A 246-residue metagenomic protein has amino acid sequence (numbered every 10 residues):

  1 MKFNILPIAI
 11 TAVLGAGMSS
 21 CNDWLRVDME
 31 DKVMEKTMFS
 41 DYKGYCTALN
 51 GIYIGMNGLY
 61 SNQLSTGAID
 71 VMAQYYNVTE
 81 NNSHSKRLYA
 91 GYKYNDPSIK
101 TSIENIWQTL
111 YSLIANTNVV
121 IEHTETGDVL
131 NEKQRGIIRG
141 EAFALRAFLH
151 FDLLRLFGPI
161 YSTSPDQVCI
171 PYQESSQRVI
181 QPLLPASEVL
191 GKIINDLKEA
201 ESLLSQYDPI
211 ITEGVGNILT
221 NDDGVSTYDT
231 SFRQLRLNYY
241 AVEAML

Functional and structural regions predicted by a protein language model:
M1-I8: Bacterial N-terminal signal peptides that target proteins for export
F3, C21-I69: Membrane-proximal, proline-rich intrinsically disordered regions
G15-M18: Bacterial Sec-type N-terminal signal peptides, specifically the leucine/valine-rich hydrophobic h-region
D41, G136, F143, R233 (+1 more regions): Inter-repeat boundary and helix-capping residues of tandem alpha-helical solenoids
C46, H84-F157, V179-G191, L197-S205: Conserved, well-structured interaction surfaces
T126-R135, L203-Q234: Flexible helix-coil transition and linker loops at the boundaries of alpha-helical arrays
E141, F148, N238-M245: Residue register of alpha-helical TPR repeats
I160-Q173, G216: Short, flexible, mixed-charge acidic loops at enzyme active sites
